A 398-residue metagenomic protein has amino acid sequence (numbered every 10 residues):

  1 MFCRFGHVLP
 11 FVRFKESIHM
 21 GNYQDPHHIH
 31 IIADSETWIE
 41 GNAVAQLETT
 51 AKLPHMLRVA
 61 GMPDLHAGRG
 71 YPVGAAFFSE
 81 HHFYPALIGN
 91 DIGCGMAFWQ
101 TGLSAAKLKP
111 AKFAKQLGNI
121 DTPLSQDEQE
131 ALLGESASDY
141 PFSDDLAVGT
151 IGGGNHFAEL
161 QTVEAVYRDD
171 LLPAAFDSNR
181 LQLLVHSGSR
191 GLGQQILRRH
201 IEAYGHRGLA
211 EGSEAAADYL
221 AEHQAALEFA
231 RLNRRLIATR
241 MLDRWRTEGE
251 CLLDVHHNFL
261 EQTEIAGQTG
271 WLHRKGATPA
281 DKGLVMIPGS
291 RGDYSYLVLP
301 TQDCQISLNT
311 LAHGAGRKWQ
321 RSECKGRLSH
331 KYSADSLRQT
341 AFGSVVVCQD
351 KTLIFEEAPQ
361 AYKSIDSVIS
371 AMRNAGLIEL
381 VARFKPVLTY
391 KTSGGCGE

Functional and structural regions predicted by a protein language model:
I18-Q46, P54-A60, A67-V73, F77 (+3 more regions): Domain-length cofactor-binding catalytic modules of enzymes
P63-D64, D91: Acidic active-site catalytic centers that drive phospho-/nucleotidyl reactions and related ester hydrolyses
H81-G89, C94, F98: N-terminal cap/recognition module
M96, T101-F113: Glycine-rich, flexible beta-strand/loop modules in the N-terminal catalytic cores of phosphate-handling
E128-L133: Long, basic N-terminal domains or extensions that often function in RNA/ssDNA interaction or organelle/cellular
